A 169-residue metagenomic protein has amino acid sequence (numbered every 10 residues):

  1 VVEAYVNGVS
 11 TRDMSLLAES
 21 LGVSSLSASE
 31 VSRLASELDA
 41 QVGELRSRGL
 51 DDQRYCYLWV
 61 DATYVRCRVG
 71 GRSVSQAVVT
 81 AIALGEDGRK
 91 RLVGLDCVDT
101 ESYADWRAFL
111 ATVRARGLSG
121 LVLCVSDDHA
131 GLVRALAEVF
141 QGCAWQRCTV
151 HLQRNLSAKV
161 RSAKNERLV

Functional and structural regions predicted by a protein language model:
V1-G8: Short, amphipathic alpha-helical "recognition" segments used to contact nucleic acids or chromatin
V2, Y103-W106, N165: Short, charged, low-complexity patches
G8-A18: Short, charged amphipathic recognition helices of the HTH superfamily and cognate SANT/SANTA-like modules
S20, S24-S126, A130, R134-G142: RNase H-like nuclease fold core
Q141-A158: Inter-helix linker motif
A163-V169: A polyampholytic, Gly/Pro-enriched intrinsically disordered region
